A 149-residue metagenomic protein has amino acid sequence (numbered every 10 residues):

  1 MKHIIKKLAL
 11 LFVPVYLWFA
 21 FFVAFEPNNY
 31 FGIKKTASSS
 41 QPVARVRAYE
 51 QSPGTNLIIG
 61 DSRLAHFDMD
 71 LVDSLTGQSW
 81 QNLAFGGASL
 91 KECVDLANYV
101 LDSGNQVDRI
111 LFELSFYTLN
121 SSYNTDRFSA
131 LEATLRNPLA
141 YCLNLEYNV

Functional and structural regions predicted by a protein language model:
M1-I5: Cytosolic-side transmembrane helix boundary signature
K6-E26: Hydrophobic membrane-insertion alpha-helices, especially the h-region of bacterial N-terminal signal peptides
A24-R45: Alpha-helical transmembrane signal-anchor/signal-peptide segments
P27-G32, S52-N56, N82-A84: N-terminal start-of-chain detector that recognizes signal peptides and the immediate post-cleavage beginning
G32-S38, I58, G86-S89: Short, flexible loop segments at the rims of nucleotide/cofactor-binding pockets, characterized by
Q41-F67: Short extracytoplasmic
R45-Y49, L131, V149: Generic structural signal of hydrophobic/aromatic residues within well-ordered alpha-helices of folded domains
R63-N148: Membrane-embedded segments
